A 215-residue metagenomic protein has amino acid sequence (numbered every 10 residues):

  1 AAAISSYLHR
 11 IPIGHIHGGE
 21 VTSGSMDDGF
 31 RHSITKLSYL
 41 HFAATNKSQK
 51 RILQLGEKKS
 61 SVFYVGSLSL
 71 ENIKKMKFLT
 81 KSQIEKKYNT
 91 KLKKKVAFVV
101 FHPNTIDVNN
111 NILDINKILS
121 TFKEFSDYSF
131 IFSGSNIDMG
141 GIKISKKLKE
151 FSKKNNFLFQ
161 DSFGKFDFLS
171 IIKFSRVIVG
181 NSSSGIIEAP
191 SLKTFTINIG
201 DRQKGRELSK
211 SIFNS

Functional and structural regions predicted by a protein language model:
A1-K59: Active-site and donor-binding regions of nucleotide-sugar-utilizing enzymes
A3, I16, H41, G164-E207: A donor-sugar binding/catalytic signature common to diverse glycosyltransferases and related nucleotide-sugar
L8-R10, F125-S126, N155, L192: Helix C-cap/helix->beta junction micro-motif
E20-S25, Q49-K50, L70-E71, I186-E188 (+1 more regions): Short gly/pro/ser/thr-enriched loop/turn and capping motifs at secondary-structure boundaries
S38-N111: A nucleotide-sugar donor-handling region in carbohydrate enzymes
A43, F63-V65, F159-S162, F213-S215: Short acidic-hydrophobic, aromatic-tinged amphipathic segments that line or gate anion-handling sites
L79-F174: Donor-nucleotide binding loops and adjacent catalytic segments primarily of GT-B fold Leloir glycosyltransferases
